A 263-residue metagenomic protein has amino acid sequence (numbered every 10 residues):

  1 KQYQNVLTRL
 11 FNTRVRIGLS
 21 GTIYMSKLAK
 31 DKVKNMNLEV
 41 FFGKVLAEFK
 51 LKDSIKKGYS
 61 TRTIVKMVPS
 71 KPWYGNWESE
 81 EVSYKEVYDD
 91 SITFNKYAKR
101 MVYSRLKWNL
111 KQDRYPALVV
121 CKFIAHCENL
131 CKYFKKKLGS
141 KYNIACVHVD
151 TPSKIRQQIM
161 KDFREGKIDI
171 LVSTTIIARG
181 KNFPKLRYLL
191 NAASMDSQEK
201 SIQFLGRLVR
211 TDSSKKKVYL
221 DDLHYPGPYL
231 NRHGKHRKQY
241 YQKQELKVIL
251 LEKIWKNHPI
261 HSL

Functional and structural regions predicted by a protein language model:
K1-I64, Y241: Post-DEXD/H (motif II) to motif III coupling segment of the RecA-like Helicase ATP-binding lobe
L7-T13, P184, G206-K215: Short, conserved loop/helix-junction motifs that constitute active-site signature segments in enzyme catalytic cores
V15, D169-I170, Y188: Short, Asp-centered acidic motifs that coordinate Mg2+ and/or phosphate in catalytic or ligand-binding sites
G21-S26, D53-T61, P69-W73, I124-A125 (+4 more regions): Conserved nucleotide-binding/hydrolysis micro-motifs of P-loop NTPases
A47-A117: Conserved interdomain linker/interface between the two RecA-like ATPase lobes of SF2 helicase motors
P116-L118, E128-K135, G139-A178: Conserved helicase ATPase core of P-loop NTP-dependent helicases/translocases
D196-L220: Conserved SF2 helicase motif VI
D212-L263: C-terminal helicase lobe
